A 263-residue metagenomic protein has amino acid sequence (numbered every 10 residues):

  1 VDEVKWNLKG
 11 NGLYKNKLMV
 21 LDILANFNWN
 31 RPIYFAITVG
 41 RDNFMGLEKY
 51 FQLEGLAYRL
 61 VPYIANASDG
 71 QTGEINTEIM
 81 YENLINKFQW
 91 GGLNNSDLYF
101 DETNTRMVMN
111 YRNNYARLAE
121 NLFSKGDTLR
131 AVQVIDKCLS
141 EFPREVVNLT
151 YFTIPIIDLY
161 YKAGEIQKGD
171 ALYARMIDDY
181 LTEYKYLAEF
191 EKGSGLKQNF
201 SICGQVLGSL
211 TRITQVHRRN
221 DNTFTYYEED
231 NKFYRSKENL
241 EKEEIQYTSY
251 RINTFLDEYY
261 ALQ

Functional and structural regions predicted by a protein language model:
V1-Q263: ER/secretory pathway lumenal C-terminal domains and tails of membrane proteins involved in glycoprotein biogenesis
